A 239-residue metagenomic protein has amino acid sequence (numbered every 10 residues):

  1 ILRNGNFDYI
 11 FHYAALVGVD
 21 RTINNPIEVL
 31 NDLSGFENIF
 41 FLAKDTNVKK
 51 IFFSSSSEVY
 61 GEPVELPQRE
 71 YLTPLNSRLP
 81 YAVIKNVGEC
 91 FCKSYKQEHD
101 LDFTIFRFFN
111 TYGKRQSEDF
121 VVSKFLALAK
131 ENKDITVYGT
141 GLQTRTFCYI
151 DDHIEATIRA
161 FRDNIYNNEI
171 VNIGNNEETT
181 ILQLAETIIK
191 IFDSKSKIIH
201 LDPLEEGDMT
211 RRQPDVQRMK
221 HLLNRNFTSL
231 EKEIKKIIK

Functional and structural regions predicted by a protein language model:
I1-T111: N-terminal Rossmann-like NAD(P)+-binding domain of SDR-like oxidoreductases, especially those catalyzing
S34, N38-L42, F147, D152-E155 (+1 more regions): Conserved mid-core alpha-helix of short-chain dehydrogenase/reductase
S57, N176, L204: Conserved short acidic donor-positioning loop in nucleotide-sugar-dependent glycosyltransferases
N86, T111-K124, E131-K133, Y138 (+5 more regions): Glycine/proline-rich active-site loop of Rossmann-fold NAD(P)-dependent oxidoreductases
V87, F91, Y95, F125 (+2 more regions): Hydrophobic alpha-helix immediately C-terminal to the catalytic Tyr-X-X-X-Lys motif of short-chain
I150, Q183, E205-F227, K232 (+1 more regions): Conserved C-terminal active-site "lid" loop/helix of NAD(P)H-dependent oxidoreductases that clamps the redox cofactor
T157-F161, A185-I188, I234-I238: Hydrophobic "lid"/C-terminal helical patch of Rossmann-like NAD(P)-dependent dehydrogenase/epimerase domains
I191-Q213: Terminal hydrophobic/aromatic helix or amphipathic segment near a protein terminus
